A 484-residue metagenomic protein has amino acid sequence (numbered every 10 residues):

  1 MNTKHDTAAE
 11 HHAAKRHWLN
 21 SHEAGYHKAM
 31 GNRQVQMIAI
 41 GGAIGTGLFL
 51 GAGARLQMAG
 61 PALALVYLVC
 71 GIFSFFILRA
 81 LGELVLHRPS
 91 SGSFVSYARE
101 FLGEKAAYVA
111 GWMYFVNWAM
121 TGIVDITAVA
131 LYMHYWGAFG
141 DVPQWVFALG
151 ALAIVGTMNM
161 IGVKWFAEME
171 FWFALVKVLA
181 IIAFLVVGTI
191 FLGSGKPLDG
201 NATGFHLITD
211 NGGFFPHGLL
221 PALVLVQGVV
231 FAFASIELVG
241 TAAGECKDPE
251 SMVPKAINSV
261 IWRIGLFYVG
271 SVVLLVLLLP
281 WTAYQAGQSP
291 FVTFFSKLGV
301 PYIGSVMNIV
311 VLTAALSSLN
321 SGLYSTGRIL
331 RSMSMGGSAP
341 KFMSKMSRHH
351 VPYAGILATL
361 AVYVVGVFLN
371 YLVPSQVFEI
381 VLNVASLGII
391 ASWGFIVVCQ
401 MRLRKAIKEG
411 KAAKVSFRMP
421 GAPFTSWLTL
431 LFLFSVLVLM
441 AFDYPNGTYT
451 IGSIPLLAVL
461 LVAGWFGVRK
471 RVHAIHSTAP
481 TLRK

Functional and structural regions predicted by a protein language model:
M1-G53, Q57-A62, S74-R79, S91 (+4 more regions): Membrane-interface "cap" regions at the ends of multi-pass membrane proteins
Y26-M30, L50-F147, V260-R263, V269 (+1 more regions): Extracellular loop-to-transmembrane helix junctions
M30-F49, A151-I154, I208-V269, L274-L275 (+2 more regions): Hydrophobic, membrane-embedded alpha-helices of multi-pass small-molecule transporters
S90, M113-A128, F233-C246, Y268 (+3 more regions): Membrane-helix boundary/coupling elements in multi-pass transport proteins
S96-A98, G103, Y135-F139, I208-G212 (+4 more regions): TM-loop-TM module centered on a large, flexible mid-protein loop between adjacent transmembrane helices in multi-pass
Q144-A202, A234, I257-I261, L382-F395 (+3 more regions): Membrane-interface loop-to-helix entry segments
A180-F184, L330, N383-A413, L428-V436 (+1 more regions): Hydrophobic alpha-helical segments of multi-pass membrane transport proteins
M343-Y353, W393-Y444, P480-R483: C-terminal membrane-solvent junction of multi-pass transporters and transport-like membrane proteins
